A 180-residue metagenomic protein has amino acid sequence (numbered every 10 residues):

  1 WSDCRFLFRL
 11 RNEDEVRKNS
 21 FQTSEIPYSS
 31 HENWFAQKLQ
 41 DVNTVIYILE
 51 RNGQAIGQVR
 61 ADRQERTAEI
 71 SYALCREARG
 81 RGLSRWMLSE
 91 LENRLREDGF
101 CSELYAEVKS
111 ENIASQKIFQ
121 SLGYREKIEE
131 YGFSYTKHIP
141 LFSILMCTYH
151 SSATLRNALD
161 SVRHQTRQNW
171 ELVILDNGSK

Functional and structural regions predicted by a protein language model:
S2-C4, L10-E13, E50-I144, T148-Y149 (+1 more regions): Acyl-donor (CoA/ACP) binding surface of acyl/acetyltransferases
E15-W34: Conserved GNAT-fold acetyl-CoA-binding loop/helix
A36-I48, G57: A short helix-loop-beta-strand connector motif used in the catalytic cores of GNAT acetyltransferases and, in some
L104, L172-I174: Hydrophobic/aromatic residues located in beta-strands of well-ordered beta-sheets within soluble catalytic
S143, N169-E171: Structural signature of beta-strand start/N-cap positions in the alpha/beta core of ABC transporter nucleotide-binding
S151-T154, S179: Donor nucleotide-sugar binding loop of glycosyltransferases
D160-N169: Short, acidic, metal-binding catalytic loop of nucleotide-sugar glycosyltransferases
S161, D176-K180: A conserved acidic beta->alpha catalytic loop
